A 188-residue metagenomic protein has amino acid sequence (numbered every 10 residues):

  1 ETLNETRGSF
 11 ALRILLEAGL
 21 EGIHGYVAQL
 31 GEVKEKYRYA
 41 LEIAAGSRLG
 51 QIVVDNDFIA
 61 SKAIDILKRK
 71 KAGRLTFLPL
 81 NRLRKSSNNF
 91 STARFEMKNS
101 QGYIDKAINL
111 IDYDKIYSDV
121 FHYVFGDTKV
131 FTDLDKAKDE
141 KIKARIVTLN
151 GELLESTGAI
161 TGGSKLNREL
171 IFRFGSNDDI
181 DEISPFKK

Functional and structural regions predicted by a protein language model:
T2-K187: Hinge-like oligomerization/junction regions that interrupt long coiled-coil arms in large cytoskeletal
